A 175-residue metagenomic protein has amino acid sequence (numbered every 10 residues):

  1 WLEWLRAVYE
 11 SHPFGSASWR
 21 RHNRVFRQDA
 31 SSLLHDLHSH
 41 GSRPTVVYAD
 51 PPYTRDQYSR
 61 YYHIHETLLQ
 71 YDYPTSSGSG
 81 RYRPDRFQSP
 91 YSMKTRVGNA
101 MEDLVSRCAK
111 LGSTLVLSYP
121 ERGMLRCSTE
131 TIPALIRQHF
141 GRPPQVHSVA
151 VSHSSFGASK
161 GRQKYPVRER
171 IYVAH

Functional and structural regions predicted by a protein language model:
W1-Y61, Y73-F87: SAM-dependent nucleic-acid methyltransferase catalytic core
V25-Q28, P44-V46, R96-D103, C127 (+1 more regions): Short, well-structured alpha-helical interface segments that form or flank functional binding sites
D36-H40, Q57-I64, R126-I132, G157-K160: A short acidic (Asp/Glu
T45, S113, R170: Residue-level detector of short, conserved catalytic/binding motifs and their immediate flanks
Y48-D50, V116, V173: Structural motif
T67-R107: Glycine-rich S-adenosyl-L-methionine
Y91-S148: Conserved Class I SAM-dependent methyltransferase catalytic core
T129-P133, R137-H175: Class I S-adenosyl-L-methionine
